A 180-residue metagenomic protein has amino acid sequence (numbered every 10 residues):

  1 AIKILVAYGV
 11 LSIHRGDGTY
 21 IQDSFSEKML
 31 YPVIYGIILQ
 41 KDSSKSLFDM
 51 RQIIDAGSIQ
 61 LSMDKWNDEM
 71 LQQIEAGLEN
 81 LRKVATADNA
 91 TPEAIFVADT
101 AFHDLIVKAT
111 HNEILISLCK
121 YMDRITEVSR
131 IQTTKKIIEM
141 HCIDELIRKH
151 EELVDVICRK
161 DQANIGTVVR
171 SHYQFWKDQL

Functional and structural regions predicted by a protein language model:
A1-I54, Q60, D64: Short linear motifs at protein or domain termini
S44, C142-I143: Helix-centric, low-specificity signal for extended rod-like, repetitive segments
L47-Q132, L146-D155, N164-Q179: Conserved amphipathic alpha-helical segments that form helical-bundle/coiled-coil interaction surfaces
T91, E139-C142: Residue-level preference for long, well-ordered alpha-helices that form the structural scaffold of enzyme catalytic
